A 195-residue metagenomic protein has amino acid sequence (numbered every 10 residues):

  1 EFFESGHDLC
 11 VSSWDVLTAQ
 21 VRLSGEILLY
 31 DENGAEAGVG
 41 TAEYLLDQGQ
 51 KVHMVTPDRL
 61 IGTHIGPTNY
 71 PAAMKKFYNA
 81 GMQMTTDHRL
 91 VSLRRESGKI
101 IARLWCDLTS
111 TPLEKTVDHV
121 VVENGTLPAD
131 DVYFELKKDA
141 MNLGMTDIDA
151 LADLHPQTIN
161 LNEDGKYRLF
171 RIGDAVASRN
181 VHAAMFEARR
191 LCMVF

Functional and structural regions predicted by a protein language model:
E1, T86-I101: A conserved short coil-to-beta-strand element within the FAD-binding core of flavoproteins
E1-P67, D107-H119, E123-F195: Rossmann-like dinucleotide/flavin-binding elements
A73-M84: Helical element adjacent to the flavin cofactor pocket in flavoenzyme catalytic cores
Y78, D87, D107-T109: Residues that act as N-cap/strand-start positions at coil-to-secondary-structure junctions
R103-W105: Short beta-strand segments that buttress and anchor functional surface loops
